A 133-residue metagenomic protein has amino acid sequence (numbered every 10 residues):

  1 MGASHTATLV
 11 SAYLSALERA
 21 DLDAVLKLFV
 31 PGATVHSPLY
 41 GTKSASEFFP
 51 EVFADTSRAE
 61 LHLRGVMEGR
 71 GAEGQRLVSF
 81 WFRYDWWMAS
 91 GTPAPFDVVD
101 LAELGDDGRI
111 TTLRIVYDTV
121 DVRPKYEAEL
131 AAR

Functional and structural regions predicted by a protein language model:
M1-G2, Y126: A detector for short, charged/polar N-terminal pre-domain segments
G2, R19-L26, V30-V78: A solvent-exposed, acidic/Ser-Thr-rich amphipathic alpha-helical stretch
A3-A7: Amphipathic alpha-helical repeat elements characteristic of tetratricopeptide repeat
T8-L9, S44: Short, conserved clusters of charged catalytic residues that mark active-site and nucleotide-handling motifs
A12-Y13: Generic hydrophobic alpha-helical segments
P50-R133: A beta-strand edge to alpha-helix "cap/lid" segment located at domain peripheries
